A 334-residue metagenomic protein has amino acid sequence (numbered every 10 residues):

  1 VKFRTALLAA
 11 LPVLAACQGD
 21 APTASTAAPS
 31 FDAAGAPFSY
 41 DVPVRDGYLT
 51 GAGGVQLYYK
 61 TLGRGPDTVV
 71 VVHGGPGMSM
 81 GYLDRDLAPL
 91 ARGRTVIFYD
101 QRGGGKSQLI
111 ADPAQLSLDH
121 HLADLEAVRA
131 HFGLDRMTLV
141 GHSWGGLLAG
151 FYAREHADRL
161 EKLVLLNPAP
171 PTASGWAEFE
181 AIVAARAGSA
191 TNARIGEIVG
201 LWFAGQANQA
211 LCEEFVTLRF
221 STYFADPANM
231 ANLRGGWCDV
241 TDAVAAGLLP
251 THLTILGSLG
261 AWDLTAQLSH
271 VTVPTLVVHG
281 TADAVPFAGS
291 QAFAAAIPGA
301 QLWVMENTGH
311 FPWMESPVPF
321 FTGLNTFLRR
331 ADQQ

Functional and structural regions predicted by a protein language model:
G51-L109: Conserved HGGG/HGGXW glycine-rich cap/lid loop of the alpha/beta-hydrolase fold
D119-M137: Conserved acidic catalytic loop of the alpha/beta-hydrolase fold
D135-E178: Conserved hydrolase catalytic core segment
V164-L201: Flexible "cap/lid" loop of the alpha/beta hydrolase fold
R186, A190-A266, V273: Alpha/beta-hydrolase
V271, V277-H279: Short beta-strand/loop motif that positions the catalytic acidic residue of the alpha/beta-hydrolase fold
A284-G289: Conserved alpha/beta-hydrolase "acid-adjacent" motif
A300-Q334: Catalytic active-site module of serine/aspartate enzymes centered on a nucleophile-bearing elbow/loop
